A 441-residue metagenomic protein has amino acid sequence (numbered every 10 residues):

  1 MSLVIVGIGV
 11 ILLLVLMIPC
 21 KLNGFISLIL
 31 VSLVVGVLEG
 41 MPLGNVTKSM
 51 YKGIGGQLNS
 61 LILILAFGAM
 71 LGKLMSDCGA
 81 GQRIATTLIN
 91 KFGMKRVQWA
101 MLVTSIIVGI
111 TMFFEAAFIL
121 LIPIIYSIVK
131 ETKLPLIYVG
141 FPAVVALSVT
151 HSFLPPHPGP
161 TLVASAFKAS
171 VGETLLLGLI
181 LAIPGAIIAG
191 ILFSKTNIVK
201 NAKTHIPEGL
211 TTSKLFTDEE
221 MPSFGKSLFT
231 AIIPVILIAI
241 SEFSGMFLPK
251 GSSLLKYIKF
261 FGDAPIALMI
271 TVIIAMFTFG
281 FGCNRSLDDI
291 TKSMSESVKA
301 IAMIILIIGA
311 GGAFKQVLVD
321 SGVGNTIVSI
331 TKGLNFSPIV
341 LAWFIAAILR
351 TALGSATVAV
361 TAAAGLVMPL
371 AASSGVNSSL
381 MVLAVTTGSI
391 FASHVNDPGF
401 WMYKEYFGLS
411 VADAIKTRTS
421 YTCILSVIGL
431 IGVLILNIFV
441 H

Functional and structural regions predicted by a protein language model:
M1-S2, S49-N59, V171-I180, M221-G225 (+3 more regions): Interfacial loop-to-helix junctions that mark the boundaries of transmembrane helices in multi-pass membrane
M1-V4, G55-L61, L88-V103, E131-V139 (+4 more regions): Membrane-interfacial loop-to-helix junctions in multi-pass transporters
L3-L14, K21-M41, I62-F67, S227-A239 (+2 more regions): Hydrophobic mid-bilayer segments of alpha-helices in multi-pass membrane transport proteins, especially secondary
I26, S49-Q82, F260-G322: Core transmembrane alpha-helical segments of multi-pass membrane transporters/permeases
E39-M41, S76-G81, K91-K95, I128-V139 (+4 more regions): Juxtamembrane helix-boundary/capping and inter-helix hinge elements in multi-pass membrane proteins
I89-L177, A352-T387: Hydrophobic transmembrane alpha-helices that form the pore/transport pathway of multi-pass ion and small-solute
L134, G172-E219, T387-H441: Juxtamembrane and boundary regions of transmembrane helices in multi-pass small-molecule transporters and channels
L176-K292, H441: Long, contiguous bundles of hydrophobic transmembrane helices that form the permeation core of multi-pass
